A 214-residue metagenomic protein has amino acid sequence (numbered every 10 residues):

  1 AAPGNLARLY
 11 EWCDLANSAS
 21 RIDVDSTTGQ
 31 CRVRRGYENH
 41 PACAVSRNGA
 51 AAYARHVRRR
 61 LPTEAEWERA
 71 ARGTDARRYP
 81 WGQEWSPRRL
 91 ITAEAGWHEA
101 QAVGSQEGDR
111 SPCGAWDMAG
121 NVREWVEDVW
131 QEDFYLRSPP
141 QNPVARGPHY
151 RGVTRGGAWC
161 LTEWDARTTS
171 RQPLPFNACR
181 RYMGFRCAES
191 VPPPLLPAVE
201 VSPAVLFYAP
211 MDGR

Functional and structural regions predicted by a protein language model:
A1-N5, V57-R58, P192-P193: Short capping motifs at secondary-structure boundaries
L6-Q172: Functional-site microenvironments in short loops/helix caps that host divalent-cation chemistry
H56, V126, R186-A188, Y208-P210: Residues within well-ordered beta-strands of beta-sheet-rich folds
T162-D165, L195-L196, R214: Short, solvent-exposed loop/turn elements at domain surfaces
R181-P193: Short, structured beta-strand segments at or near domain termini in extracellular proteins/domains
P197-R214: Extracytoplasmic low-complexity segments
